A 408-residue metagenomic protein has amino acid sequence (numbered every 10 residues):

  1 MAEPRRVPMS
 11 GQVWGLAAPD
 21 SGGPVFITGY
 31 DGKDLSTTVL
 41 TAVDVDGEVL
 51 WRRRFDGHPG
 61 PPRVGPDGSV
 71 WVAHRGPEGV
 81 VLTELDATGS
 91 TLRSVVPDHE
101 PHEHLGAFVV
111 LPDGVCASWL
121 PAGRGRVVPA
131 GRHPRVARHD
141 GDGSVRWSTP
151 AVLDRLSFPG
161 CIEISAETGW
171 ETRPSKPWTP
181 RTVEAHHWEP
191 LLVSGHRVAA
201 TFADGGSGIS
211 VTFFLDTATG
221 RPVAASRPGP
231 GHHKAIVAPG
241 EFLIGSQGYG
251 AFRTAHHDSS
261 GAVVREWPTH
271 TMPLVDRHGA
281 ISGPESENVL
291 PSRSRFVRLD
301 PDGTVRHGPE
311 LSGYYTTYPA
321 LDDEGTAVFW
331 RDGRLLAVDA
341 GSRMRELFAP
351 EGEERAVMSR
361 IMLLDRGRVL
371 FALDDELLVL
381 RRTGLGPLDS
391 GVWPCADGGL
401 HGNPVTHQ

Functional and structural regions predicted by a protein language model:
M1-T28, K33, T41-V43, G47 (+2 more regions): An edge-strand/N-cap motif at the start of beta-rich repeat modules
A2-M9, E48-R53, T91-D98, V145-T149 (+5 more regions): A short beta-strand motif characteristic of beta-propeller blades
S10-P19, F55-P66, E100-P112, L153-T168 (+6 more regions): Repeated scaffold domains used in trafficking and secretory/extracellular systems, primarily beta-propellers
V25-F26, W71, C116, V198-A199 (+5 more regions): Conserved beta-propeller blade signature
G32-T37, R75-G79, G125-H133, D204-S210 (+2 more regions): Short, solvent-exposed loop/turn segments at conserved positions within beta-propeller repeat blades
L40-V45, L82-G89, G131-G143, S210-T217 (+2 more regions): Beta-propeller blade signature
L290-S292, H307-A340: Loop/turn-rich, solvent-exposed surfaces of beta-rich toroidal or solenoidal domains
R355-Q408: Blade-level signature of beta-propeller repeat domains, shared across WD40, Kelch, NHL, RCC1 and BNR/Asp-box propellers
